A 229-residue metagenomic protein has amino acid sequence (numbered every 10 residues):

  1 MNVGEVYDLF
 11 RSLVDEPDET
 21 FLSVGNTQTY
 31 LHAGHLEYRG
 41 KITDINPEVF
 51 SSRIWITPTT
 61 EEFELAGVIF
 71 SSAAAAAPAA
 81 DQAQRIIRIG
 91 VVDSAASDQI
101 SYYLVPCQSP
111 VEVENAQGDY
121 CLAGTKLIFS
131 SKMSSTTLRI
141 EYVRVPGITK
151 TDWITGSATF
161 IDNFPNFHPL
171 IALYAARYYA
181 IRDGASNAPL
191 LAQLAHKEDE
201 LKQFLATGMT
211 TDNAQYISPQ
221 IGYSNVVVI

Functional and structural regions predicted by a protein language model:
M1-I229: Glycine-enriched, solvent-exposed interface loops adjoining structured elements
